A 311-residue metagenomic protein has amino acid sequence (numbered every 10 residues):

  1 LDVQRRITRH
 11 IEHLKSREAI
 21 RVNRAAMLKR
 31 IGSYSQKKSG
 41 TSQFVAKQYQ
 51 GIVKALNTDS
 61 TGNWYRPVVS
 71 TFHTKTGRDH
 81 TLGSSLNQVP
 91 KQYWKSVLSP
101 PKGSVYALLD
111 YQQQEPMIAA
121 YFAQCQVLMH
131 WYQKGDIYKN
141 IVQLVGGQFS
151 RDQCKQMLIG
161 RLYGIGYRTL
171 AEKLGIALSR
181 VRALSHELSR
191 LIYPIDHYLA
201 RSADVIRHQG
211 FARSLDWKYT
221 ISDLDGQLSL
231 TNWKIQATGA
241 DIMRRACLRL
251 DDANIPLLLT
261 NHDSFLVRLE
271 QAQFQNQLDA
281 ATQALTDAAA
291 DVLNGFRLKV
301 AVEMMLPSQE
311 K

Functional and structural regions predicted by a protein language model:
L1-V145, H208-S264, L278-L285: Acidic, glycine-rich two-metal-ion catalytic cores of nucleic acid-processing enzymes
R78, P116-M117, R268-E270, S308-K311: Short, solvent-exposed polar/charged micro-motifs at secondary-structure junctions
Y111-Q112, Y163, A177, E270-Q271: Short beta->alpha junction loops/turns
Q126, L162-G166, L269: Short alpha-helix boundary/capping elements
Q143-T260, R297-K311: Conserved catalytic core of nucleic-acid polymerases
R168-L170, L174, L266-T282: Catalytic palm subdomain of template-directed nucleic-acid polymerases, centered on the conserved carboxylate motif
R180-S185, A272-L293: Helical (often loop-to-helix) elements that flank the catalytic cores of nucleotide-handling enzymes
